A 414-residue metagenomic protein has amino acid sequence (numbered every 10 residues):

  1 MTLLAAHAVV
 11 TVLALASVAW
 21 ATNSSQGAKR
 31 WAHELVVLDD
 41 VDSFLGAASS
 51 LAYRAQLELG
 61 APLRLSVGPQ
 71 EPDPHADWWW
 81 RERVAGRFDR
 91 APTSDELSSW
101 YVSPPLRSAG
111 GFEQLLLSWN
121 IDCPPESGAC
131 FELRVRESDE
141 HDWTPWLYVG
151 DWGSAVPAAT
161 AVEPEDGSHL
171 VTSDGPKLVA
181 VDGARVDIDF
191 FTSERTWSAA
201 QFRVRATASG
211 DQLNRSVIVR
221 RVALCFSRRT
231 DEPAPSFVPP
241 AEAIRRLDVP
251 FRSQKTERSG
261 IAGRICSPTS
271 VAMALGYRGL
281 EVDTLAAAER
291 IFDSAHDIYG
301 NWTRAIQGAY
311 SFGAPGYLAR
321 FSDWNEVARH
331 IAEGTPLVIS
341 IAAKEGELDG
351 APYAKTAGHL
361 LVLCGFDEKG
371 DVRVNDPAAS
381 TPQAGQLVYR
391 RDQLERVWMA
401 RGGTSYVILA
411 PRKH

Functional and structural regions predicted by a protein language model:
A5-S17: Bacterial N-terminal signal peptides
A16-A21, G27: Boundary at the C-terminal end of the N-terminal hydrophobic targeting segment
A19-T22, A32, V37, W197-A199 (+2 more regions): Active-site-adjacent structural segments surrounding the nucleophilic cysteine of cysteine proteases and isopeptidases
W31-L35, L45-E58, P62-D89, R107-G110 (+6 more regions): Noncatalytic regulatory segments and standalone regulatory/sensor domains
T93, S103, E281-K413: Conserved active-site-adjacent core of cysteine acyl-enzyme catalytic domains
G110-C123: A short beta-strand element within beta-rich, extracytoplasmic domains of secreted/secretory-pathway proteins
E126-L133: Beta-strand acidic-aromatic groove motif in beta-rich domains, primarily in extracellular
P145-R195: Extracellular carbohydrate recognition and processing domains and analogous Trp-centered ligand-binding platforms
